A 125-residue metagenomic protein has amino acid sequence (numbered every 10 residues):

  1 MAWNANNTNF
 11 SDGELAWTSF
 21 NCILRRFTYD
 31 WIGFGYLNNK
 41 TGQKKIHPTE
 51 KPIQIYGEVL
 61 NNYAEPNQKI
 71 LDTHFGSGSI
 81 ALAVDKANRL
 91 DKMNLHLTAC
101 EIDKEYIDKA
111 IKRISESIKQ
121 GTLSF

Functional and structural regions predicted by a protein language model:
M1-F125: Class I S-adenosyl-L-methionine
